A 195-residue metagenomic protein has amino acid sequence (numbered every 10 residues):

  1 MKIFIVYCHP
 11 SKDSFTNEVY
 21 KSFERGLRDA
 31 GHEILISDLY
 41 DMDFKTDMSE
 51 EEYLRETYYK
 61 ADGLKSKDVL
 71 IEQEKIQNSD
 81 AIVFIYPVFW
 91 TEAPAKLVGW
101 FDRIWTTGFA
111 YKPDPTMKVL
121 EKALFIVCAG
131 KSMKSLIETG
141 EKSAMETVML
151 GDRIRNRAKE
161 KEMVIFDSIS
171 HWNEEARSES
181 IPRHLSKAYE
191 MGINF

Functional and structural regions predicted by a protein language model:
M1-I3, V127-G130, I165-W172: A short small-residue
M1-T106, E175-S178, P182-F195: N-terminal beta1-alpha1-beta2 submodule of the flavodoxin-like/Rossmannoid cofactor-binding fold
P10-D13, S132, S170-H171: Short histidine/acidic/glycine/proline-rich micro-motifs that form metal- and phosphate-coordinating active-site loops
A30, T139, E146-F195: Glycine-rich phosphate/pyrophosphate-binding loop and the adjoining helix
I36-D38, F125, E162-I165: Structural signal for conserved beta-strand scaffold positions within catalytic alpha/beta enzyme cores
N78, V119, K159-E160: Short loop/turn motifs at secondary-structure junctions
A110-N156: Short, glycine-/small-residue-rich phosphate/pyrophosphate-handling segment
